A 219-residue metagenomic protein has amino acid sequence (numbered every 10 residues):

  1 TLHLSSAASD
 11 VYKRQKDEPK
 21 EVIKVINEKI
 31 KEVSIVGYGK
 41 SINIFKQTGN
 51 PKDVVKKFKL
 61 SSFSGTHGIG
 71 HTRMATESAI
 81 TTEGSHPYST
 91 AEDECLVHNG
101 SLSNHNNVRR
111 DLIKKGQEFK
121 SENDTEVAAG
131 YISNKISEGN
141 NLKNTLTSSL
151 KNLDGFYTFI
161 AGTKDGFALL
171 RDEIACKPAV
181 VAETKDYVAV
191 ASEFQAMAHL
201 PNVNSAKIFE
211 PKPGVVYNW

Functional and structural regions predicted by a protein language model:
T1-A8, Y12: Single conserved hydrophobic/aromatic residue that forms the stacking wall/gate of nucleotide- or nucleobase-binding
D17-G65: Active-site pocket-lining segments that scaffold enzyme catalytic pockets across diverse folds
V25, H86-S103, K151-E193: Conserved catalytic micro-motifs used in adenylation/nucleotidyl-transfer and phosphoryl/amide- and methyl-transfer
P51-S89: Active-site-adjacent loop/helix segments that line or gate small-molecule/cofactor pockets in enzymes
V54, E77-T81, H98, N104-K114 (+4 more regions): Short helix/loop capping segments that flank catalytic or ligand/cofactor-binding pockets
T76-C95, T158, N202-N218: Acidic loop->beta-strand submotif enriched in PP2C/PPM serine/threonine phosphatases
S103-L169, V190: Short histidine
N152-L153, V190-F209, Y217: RNA-binding accessory domains that recognize and position tRNA/RNA substrates
